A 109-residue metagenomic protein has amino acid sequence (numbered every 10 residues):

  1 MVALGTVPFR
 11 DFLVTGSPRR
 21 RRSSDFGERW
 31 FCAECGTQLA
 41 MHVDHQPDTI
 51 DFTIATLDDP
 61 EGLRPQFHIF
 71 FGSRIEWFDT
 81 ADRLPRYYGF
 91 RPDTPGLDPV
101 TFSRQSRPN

Functional and structural regions predicted by a protein language model:
M1-N109: A short Gly-Trp-Pro
